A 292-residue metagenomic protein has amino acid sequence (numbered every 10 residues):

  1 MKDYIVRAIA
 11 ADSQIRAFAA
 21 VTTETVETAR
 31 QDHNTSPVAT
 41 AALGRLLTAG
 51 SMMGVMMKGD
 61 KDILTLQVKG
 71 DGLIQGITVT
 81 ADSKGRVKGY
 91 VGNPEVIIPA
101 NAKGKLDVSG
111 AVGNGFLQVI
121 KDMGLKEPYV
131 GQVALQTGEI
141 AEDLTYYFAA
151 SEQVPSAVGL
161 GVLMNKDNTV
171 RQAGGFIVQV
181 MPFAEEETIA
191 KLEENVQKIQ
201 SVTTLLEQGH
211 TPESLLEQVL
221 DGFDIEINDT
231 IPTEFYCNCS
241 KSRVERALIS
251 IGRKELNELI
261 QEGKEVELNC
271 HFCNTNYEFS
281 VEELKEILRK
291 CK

Functional and structural regions predicted by a protein language model:
M1-D229: Interaction interfaces in information-processing and related assembly proteins
Q197-K292: Cys/His-clustered metal-coordination modules, chiefly Zn-binding fingers
